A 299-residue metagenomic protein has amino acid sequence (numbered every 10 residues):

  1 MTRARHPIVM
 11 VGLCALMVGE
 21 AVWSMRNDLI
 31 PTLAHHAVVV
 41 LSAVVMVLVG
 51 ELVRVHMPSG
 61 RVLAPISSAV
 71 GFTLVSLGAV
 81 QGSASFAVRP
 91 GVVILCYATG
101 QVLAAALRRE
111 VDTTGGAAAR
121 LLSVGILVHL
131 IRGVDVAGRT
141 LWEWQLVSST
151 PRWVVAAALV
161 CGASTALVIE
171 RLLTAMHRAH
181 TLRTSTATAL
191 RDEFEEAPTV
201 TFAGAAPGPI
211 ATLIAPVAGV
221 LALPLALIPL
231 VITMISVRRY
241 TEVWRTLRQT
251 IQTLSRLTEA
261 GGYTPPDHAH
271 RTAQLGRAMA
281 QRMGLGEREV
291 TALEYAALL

Functional and structural regions predicted by a protein language model:
M1-L223, T233-V237: Membrane-embedded alpha-helical hairpins and interfacial helices in multi-pass inner-membrane proteins
T201-L299: Acidic/His-rich, divalent-metal-binding segments that scaffold phosphate/diphosphate chemistry
